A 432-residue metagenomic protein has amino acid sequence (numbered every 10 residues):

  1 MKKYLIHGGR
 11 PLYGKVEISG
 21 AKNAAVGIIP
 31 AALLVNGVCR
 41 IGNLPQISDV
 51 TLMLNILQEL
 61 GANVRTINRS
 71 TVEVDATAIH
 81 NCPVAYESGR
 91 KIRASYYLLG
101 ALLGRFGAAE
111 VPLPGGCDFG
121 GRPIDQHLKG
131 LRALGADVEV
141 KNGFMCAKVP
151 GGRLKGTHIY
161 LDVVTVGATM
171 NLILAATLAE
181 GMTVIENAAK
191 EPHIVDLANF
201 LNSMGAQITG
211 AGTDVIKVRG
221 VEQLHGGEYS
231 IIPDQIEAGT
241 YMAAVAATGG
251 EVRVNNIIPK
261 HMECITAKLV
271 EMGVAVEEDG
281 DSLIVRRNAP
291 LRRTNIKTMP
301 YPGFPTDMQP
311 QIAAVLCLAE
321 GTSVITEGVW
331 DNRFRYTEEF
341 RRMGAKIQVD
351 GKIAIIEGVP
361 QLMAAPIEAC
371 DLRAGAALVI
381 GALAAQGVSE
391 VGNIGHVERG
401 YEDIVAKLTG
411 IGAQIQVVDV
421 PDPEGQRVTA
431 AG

Functional and structural regions predicted by a protein language model:
M1-G432: Short, structured segments at the rim of ligand-binding sites
